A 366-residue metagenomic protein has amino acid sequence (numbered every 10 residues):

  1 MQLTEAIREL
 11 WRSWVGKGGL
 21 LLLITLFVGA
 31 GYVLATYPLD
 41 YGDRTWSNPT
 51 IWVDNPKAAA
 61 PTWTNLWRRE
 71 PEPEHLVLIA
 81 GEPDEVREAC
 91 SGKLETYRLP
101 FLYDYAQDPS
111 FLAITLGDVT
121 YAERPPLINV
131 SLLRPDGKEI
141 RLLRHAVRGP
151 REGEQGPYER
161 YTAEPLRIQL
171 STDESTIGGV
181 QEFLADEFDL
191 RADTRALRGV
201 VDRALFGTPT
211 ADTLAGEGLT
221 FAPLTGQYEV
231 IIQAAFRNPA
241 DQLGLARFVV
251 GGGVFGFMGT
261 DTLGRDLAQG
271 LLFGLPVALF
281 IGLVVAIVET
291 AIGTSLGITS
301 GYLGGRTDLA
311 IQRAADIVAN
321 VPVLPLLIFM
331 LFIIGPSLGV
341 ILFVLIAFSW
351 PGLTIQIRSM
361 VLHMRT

Functional and structural regions predicted by a protein language model:
M1-G282, E289: Gly/Trp-centered helix-boundary motif
T260-T366: Alpha-helical transmembrane segments of integral membrane proteins, especially multi-pass inner/plasma-membrane
